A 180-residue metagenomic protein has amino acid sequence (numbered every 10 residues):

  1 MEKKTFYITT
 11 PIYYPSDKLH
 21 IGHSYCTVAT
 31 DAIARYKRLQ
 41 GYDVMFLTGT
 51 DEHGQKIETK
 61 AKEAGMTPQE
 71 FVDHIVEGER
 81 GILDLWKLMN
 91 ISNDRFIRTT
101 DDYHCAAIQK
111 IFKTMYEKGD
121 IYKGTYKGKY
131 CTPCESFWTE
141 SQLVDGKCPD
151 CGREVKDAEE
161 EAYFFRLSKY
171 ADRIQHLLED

Functional and structural regions predicted by a protein language model:
M1-D180: N-terminal, positively charged nucleic-acid-binding surface of large information/translation enzymes
